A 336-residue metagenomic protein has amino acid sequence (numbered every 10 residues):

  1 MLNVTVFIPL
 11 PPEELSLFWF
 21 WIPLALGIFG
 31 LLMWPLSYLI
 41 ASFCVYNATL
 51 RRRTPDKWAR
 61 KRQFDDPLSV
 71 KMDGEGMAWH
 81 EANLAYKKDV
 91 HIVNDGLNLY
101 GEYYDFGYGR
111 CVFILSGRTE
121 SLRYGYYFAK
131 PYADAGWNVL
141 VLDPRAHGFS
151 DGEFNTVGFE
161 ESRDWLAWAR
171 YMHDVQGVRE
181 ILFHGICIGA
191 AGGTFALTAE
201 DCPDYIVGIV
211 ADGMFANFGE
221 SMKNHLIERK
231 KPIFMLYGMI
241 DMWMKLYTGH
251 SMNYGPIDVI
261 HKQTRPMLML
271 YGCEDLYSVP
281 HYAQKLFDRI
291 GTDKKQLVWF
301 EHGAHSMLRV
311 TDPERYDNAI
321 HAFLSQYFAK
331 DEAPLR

Functional and structural regions predicted by a protein language model:
L2-V4, P23-H91: An N-terminal hydrophobic leader/cap segment in hydrolases
G109-G117: Short beta-strand element of the alpha/beta-hydrolase
A129-D151: Conserved alpha/beta-hydrolase
N155-Q176: Alpha/beta-hydrolase active-site loop
F195-M252, V259: Hydrolase active-site cap/lid region
K262-T264, M269-Y271, D275: Short beta-strand/loop motif that positions the catalytic acidic residue of the alpha/beta-hydrolase fold
L276-Y282: Conserved alpha/beta-hydrolase "acid-adjacent" motif
G303-E314: Catalytic histidine-centered segment of alpha/beta-hydrolase-like enzymes
